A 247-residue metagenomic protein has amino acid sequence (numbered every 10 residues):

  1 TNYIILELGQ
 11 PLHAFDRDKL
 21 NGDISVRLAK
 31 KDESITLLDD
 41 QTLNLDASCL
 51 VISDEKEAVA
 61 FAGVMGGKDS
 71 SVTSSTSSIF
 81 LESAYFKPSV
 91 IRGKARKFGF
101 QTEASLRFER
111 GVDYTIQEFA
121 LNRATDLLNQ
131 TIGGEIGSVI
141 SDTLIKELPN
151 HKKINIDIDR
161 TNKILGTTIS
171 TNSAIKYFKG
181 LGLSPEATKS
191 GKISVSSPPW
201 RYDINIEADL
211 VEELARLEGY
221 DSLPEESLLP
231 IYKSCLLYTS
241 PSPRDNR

Functional and structural regions predicted by a protein language model:
T1-L237, R247: RNA/tRNA-interacting regions in translation and RNA-turnover enzymes
P241-D245: Short, small-residue-biased leader/transition segments that mark boundaries at the very start of proteins
